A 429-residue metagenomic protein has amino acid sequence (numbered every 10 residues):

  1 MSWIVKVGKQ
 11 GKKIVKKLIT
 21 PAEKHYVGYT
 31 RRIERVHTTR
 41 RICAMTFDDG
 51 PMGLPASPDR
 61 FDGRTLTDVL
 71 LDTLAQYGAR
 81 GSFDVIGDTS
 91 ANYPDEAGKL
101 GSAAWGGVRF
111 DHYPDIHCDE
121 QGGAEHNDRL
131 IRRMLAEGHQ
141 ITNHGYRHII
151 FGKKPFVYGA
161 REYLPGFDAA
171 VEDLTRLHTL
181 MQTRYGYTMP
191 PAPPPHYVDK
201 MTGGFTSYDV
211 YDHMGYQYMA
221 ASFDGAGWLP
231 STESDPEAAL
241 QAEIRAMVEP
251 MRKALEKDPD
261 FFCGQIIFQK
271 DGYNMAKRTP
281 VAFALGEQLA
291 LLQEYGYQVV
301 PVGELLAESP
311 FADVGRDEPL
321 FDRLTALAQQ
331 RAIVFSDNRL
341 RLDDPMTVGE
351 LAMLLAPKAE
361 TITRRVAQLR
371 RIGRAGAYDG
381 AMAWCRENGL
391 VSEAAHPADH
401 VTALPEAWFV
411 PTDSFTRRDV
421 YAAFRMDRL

Functional and structural regions predicted by a protein language model:
W3, G8-N143, R147-K153, V157-Y158 (+6 more regions): Active-site beta->alpha N-cap acidic-glycine motif
I42, T65-V69, H126-R129, P165 (+16 more regions): Extracytoplasmic/secreted proteins, especially bacterial periplasmic and envelope-associated proteins
G50-F61, K154-D168, N274-R278, F311-V314 (+3 more regions): Second-shell loop/turn segments in exported
A75-A79, L135-A136, T175, T179-G186 (+6 more regions): Sec-exported extracytoplasmic/periplasmic mature domains
N92-P94, I149-P155, G227-P230, E360-T363 (+1 more regions): Short acidic/His/Gly/Ser-rich catalytic and metal-binding motifs that mark active-site loops of diverse hydrolases
P94-A97, K154-V157, P230-A238, F311 (+2 more regions): Short secondary-structure transition/capping segments
D119, G123-N127, R133, Y146-F268 (+3 more regions): Catalytic domains of cell-wall/extracellular-matrix polysaccharide-remodeling enzymes, centered on de-N-acetylation
L306-F321, Q329-R417, M426-L429: Feature responds to low-complexity, polar/acidic, surface-exposed segments characteristic of secreted/exported proteins
